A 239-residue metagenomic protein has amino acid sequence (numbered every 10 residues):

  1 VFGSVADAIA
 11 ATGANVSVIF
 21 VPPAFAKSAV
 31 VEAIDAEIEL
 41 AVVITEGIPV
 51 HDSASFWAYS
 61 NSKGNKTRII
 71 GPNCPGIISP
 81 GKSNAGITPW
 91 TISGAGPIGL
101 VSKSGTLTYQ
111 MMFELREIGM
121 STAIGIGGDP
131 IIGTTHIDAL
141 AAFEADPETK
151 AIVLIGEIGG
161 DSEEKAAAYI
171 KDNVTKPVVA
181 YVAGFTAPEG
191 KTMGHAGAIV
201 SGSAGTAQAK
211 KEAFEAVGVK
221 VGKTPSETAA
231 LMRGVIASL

Functional and structural regions predicted by a protein language model:
V1-L239: Catalytic-core regions of core metabolic enzymes, especially those transforming organic acids/acyl-group intermediates
